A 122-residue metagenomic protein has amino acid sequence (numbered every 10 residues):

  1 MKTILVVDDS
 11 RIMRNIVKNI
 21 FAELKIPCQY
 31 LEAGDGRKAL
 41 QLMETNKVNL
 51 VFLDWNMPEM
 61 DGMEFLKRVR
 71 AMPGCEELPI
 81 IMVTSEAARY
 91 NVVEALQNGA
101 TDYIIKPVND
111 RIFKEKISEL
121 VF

Functional and structural regions predicted by a protein language model:
R11-L31: Two-component/phosphorelay signaling modules centered on CheY-like receiver
E32-Q41, G62: Helix N-cap/capping motif at the beta->alpha junctions
Q41, M63-E76: Short amphipathic alpha-helix used as the core "switch/output" element in two-component signaling
N46-F52: Active-site beta3 strand of CheY-like receiver
M57: Receiver (REC) domain active-site loop signature in two-component systems and cognate sites in sensor histidine kinases
V108-I117: C-terminal output helix
